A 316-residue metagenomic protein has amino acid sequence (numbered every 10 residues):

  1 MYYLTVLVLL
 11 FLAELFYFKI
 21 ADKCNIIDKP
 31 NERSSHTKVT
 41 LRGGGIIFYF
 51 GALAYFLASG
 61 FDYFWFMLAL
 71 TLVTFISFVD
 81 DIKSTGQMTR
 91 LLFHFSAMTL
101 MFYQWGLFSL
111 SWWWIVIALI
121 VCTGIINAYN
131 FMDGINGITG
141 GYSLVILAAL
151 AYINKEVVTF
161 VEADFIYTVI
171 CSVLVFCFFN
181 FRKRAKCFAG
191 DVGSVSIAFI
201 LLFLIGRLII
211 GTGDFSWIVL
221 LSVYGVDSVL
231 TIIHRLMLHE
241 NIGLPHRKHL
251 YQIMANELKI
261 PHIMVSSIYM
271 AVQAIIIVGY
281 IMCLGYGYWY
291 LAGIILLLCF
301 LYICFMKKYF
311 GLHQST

Functional and structural regions predicted by a protein language model:
M1-V229: "…together with the soluble PPM/PP2C metallo-phosphatase catalytic core" -> "…together with the soluble PPM/PP2C
M1-Y2, I210-T316: C-terminal membrane-associated helical module and adjoining short loops/tails
